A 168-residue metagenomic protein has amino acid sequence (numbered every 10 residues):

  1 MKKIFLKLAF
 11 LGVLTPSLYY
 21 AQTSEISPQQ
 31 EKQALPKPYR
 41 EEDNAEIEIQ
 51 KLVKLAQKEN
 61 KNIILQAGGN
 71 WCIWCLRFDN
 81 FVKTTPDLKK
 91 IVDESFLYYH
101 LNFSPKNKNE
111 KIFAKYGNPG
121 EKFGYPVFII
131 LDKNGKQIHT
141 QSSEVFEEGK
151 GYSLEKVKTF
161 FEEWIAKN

Functional and structural regions predicted by a protein language model:
M1-E25: Bacterial Sec-dependent N-terminal signal peptides
Q22-E42: N-proximal helix/coil linker or "cap" segments that precede and/or mark the start of modular domains
D43, L88-E110: Thiol-based oxidoreductase modules, predominantly thioredoxin-like and allied folds used for disulfide exchange
D43-I63: A short beta-strand-turn-helix
E59-I73: Short active-site neighborhood of thiol/selenol oxidoreductases, capturing the structured segment around
C72-C75, F128: The canonical Cys-X-X-Cys-His
L76-I91: Typically the conserved alpha-helix immediately C-terminal to a functionally engaged Cys/Sec in thioredoxin-like
E121-N168: Non-catalytic, surface beta->alpha helical segment in thiol-disulfide oxidoreductase systems
